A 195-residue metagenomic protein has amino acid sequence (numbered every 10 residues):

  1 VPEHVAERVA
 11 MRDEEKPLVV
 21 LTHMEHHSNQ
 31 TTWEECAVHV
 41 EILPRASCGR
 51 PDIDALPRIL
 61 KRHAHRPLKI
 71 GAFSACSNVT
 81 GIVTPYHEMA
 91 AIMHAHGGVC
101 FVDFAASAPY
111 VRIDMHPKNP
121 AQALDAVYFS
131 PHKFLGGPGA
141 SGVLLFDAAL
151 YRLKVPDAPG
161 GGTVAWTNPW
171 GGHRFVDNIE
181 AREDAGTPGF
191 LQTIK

Functional and structural regions predicted by a protein language model:
V1-K195: Pyridoxal 5′-phosphate
